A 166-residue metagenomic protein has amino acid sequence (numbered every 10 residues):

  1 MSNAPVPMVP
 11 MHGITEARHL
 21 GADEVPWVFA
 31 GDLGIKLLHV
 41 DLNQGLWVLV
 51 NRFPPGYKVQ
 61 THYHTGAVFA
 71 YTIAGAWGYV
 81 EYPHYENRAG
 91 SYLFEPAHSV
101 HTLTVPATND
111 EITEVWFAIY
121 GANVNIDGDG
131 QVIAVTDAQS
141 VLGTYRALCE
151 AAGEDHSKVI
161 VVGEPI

Functional and structural regions predicted by a protein language model:
M1-G45, Q131-I166: A short, N-terminal "cap"/entry segment at the start of jelly-roll beta-barrel domains of the cupin/DSBH fold
A30-H39, Q44-Y63, P96-V100: Conserved short histidine dyad/triad with adjacent acidic residue
L42-N43, F69, G78-H101: Short acidic-glycine-tyrosine-enriched beta hairpin
L46, V68, I112: Conserved catalytic motifs of the protein kinase core domain
L49-V50, Y82, D127-G130: A short secondary-structure junction signal
V50-R52, A76, A118: Residue-level recognition of well-ordered beta-strand positions that form the cores of beta-sheet-rich folds across
P54-P55, H64-Y82: Glycine- and acidic-residue-biased ligand/ion/polar-headgroup-sensing regions
H84-A89, A97-G128: Ligand-binding loop in jelly-roll beta-barrel domains
